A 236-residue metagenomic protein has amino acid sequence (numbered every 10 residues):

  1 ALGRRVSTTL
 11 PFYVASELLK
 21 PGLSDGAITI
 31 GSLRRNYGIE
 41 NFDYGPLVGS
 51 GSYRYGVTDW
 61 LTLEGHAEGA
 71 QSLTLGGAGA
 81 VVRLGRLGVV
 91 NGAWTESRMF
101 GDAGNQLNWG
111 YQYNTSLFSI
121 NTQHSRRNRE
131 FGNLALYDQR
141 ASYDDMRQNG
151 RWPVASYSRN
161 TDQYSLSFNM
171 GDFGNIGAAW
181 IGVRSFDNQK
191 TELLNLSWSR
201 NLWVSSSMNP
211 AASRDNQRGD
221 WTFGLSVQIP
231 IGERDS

Functional and structural regions predicted by a protein language model:
L2-L33, L87-S236: Flexible, glycine-rich linker and terminal segments associated with outer-membrane beta-barrel/transport systems
A27-R98: Conserved, compact domain cores that house catalytic/ligand-binding motifs in diverse enzymes and effector modules
